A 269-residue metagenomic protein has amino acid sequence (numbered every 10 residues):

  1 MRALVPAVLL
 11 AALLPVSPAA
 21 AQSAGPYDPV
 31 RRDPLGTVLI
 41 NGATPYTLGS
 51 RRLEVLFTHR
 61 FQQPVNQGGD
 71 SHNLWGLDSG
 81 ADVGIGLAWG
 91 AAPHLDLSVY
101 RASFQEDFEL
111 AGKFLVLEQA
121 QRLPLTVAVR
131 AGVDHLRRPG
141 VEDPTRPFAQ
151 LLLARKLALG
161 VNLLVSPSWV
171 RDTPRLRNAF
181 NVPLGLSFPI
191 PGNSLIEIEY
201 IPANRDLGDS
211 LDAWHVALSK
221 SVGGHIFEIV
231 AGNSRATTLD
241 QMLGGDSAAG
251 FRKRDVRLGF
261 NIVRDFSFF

Functional and structural regions predicted by a protein language model:
M1-L4: Positively charged n-region of N-terminal signal peptides that target proteins for export
P6-V16: Bacterial N-terminal signal peptides
A21-P139, P144-A149, A154-D172, F188-L195 (+2 more regions): Transmembrane beta-barrel domains of Gram-negative outer membranes and organellar outer membranes
F180-V182: Conserved nucleotide-cofactor-binding alpha/beta core module
